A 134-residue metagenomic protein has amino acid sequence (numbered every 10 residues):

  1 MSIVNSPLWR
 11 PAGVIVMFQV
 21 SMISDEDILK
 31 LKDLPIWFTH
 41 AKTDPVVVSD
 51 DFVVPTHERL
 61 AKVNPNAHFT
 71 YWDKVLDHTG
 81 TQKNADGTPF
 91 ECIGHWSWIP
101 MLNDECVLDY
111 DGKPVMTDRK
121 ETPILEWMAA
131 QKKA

Functional and structural regions predicted by a protein language model:
M1-K32: Primarily recognizes the serine-hydrolase "nucleophile elbow" in alpha/beta-hydrolase and SGNH/GDSL folds
S2, S6, M17, T56-V63 (+1 more regions): Structured segments of extracytoplasmic/periplasmic soluble domains in secreted or envelope-associated proteins
R10, L34, P65-A67: Residue-level signal for beta-strand positions within conserved beta-sheet cores that form or flank
V20-E26, V46-V47, T79-Q82: A short beta-to-alpha transition loop/helix N-cap that caps and shapes the active-site region
D25, D51, L102: Active-site-proximal flexible loops/turns
L31, W37-A41: Short beta-strand/loop motif that positions the catalytic acidic residue of the alpha/beta-hydrolase fold
T39, P45, A61-A134: C-terminal catalytic histidine-bearing segment of alpha/beta-hydrolase fold enzymes
P45-P55: Conserved alpha/beta-hydrolase "acid-adjacent" motif
